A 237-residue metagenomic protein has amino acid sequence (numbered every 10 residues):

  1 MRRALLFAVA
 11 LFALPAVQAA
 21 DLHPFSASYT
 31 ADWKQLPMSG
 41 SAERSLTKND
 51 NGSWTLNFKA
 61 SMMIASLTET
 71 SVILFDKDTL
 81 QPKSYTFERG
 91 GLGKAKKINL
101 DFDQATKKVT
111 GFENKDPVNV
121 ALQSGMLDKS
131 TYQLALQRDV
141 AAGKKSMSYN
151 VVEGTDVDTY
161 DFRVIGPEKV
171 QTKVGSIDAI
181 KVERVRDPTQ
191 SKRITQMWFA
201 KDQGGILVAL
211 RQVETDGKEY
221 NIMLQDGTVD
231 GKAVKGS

Functional and structural regions predicted by a protein language model:
A4-A13: Sec-dependent N-terminal signal peptides
P15-A19: Sec/Tat signal peptide C-region and signal peptidase I cleavage site
A20-Q104, A141-S237: Acidic, serine/threonine-rich low-complexity disordered tracts
A95-A141: Hydrophobic, well-structured mid-protein blocks that either form specific transmembrane helices
